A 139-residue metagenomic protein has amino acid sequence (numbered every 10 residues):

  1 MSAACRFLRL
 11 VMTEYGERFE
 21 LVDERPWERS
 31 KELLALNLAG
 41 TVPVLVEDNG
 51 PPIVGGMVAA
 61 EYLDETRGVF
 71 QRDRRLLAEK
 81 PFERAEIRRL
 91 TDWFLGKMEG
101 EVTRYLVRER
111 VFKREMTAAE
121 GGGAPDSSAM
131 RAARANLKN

Functional and structural regions predicted by a protein language model:
M1-S128: GST-like domain detector, emphasizing the conserved glutathione-binding G-site in the N-terminal thioredoxin-like
S127-N139: Amphipathic alpha-helical packing segments from all-alpha helical-bundle domains
